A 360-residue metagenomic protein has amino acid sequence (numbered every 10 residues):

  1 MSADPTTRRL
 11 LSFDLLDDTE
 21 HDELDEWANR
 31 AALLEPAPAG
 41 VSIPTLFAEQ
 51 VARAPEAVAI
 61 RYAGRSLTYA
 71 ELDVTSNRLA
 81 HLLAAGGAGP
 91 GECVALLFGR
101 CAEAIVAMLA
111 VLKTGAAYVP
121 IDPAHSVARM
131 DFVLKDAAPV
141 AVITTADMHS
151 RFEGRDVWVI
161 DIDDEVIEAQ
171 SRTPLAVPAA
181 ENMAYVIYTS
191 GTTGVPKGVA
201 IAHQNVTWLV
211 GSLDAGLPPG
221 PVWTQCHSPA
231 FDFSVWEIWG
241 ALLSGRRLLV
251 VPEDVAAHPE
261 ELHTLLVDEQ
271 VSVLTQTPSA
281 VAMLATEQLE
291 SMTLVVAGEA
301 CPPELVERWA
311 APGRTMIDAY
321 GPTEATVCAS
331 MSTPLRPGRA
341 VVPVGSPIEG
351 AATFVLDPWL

Functional and structural regions predicted by a protein language model:
M1-H21, R30-T207, A215-L217, A241 (+2 more regions): Carrier-protein-dependent adenylate-forming modules in NRPS/ANL systems
W27-A32, A310: A short, small/polar-residue-rich loop/turn motif at beta-strand boundaries within alpha/beta enzyme cores
E103-L109, A116-L134, D147, I167-L360: Motif- and composition-driven signal specific to adenylation
